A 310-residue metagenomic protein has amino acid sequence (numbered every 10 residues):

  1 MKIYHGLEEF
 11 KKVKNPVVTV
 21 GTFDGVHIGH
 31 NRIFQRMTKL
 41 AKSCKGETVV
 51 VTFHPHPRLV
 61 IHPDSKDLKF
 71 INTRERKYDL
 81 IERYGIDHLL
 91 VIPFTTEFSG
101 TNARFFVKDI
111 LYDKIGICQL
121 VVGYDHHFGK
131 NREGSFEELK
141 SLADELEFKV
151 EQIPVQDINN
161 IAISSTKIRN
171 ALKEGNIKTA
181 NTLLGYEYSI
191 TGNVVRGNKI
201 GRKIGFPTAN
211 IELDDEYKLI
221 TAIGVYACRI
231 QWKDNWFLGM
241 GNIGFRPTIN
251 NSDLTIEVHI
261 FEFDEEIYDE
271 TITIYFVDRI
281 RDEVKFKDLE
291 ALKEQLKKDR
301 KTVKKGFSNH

Functional and structural regions predicted by a protein language model:
K2-E8, L90: Short acidic-hydrophobic, aromatic-tinged amphipathic segments that line or gate anion-handling sites
L7-K69, T73: N-terminal catalytic cores of NTP/NDP-binding nucleotidyl/phosphoryl-transfer enzymes
E9-K12, T96-S99, D157-A162: A short acidic, often aromatic-flanked loop/helix-cap motif at beta-alpha or helix-coil junctions that lines enzyme
H27, I81, L120, A180 (+2 more regions): Residue-level signal for inorganic ion chemistry
L59-Y124, F128-L146: N-terminal Rossmann-like or analogous alpha/beta NTP/dinucleotide-binding catalytic cores that position adenine
A143-M240: Glycine-rich, Lys/Arg-enriched anion-binding loops that position phosphate/diphosphate groups for phosphoryl
G197-H310: Phosphate/ribose-recognition catalytic cores of enzymes acting on nucleotide-derived substrates
